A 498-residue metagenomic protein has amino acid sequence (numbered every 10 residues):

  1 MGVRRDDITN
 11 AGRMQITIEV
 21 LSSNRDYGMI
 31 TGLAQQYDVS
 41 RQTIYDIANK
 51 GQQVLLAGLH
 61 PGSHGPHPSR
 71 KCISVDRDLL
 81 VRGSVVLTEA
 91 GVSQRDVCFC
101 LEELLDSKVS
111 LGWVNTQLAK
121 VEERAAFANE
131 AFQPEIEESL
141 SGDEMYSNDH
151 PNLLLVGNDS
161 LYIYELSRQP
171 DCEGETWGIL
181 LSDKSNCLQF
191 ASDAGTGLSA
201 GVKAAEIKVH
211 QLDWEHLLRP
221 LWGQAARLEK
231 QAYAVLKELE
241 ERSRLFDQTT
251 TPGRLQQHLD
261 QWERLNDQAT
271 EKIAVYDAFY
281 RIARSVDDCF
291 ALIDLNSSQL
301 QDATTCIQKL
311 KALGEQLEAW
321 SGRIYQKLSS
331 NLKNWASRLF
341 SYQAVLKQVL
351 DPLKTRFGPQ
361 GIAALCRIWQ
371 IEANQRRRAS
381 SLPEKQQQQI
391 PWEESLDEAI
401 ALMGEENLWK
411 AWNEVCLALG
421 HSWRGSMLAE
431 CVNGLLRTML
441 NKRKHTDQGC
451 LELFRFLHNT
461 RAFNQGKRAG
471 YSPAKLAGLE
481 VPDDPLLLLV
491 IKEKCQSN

Functional and structural regions predicted by a protein language model:
M1-I18, S40-L87, E135: Basic, short loop/linker segments at the boundary and entry of helix-turn-helix/winged-helix-like folds
M29-Y37, V97, L101: Short alpha-helical "recognition helix" segments of helix-turn-helix
D38-V54, S107-E122: Major-groove recognition helix of helix-turn-helix-like DNA-binding domains
H67-D96, C100-K208, R227, Q256-Q261 (+3 more regions): RNase H-like nuclease fold core
E206-E229: Inter-helix linker motif
Q231-D247, T251-Q261, A418, L428-T446 (+1 more regions): Active-site proximal helix-loop segment of RNase H-like, two-metal nucleases, encompassing DDE(D)
V235-Q370: Non-catalytic, alpha-helical, charged scaffold/linker segments that couple or flank catalytic or architectural cores
D277-Y280, R284-L295, A363-E372, R376-Q387 (+7 more regions): C-terminal domain-tail junction helix/linker
